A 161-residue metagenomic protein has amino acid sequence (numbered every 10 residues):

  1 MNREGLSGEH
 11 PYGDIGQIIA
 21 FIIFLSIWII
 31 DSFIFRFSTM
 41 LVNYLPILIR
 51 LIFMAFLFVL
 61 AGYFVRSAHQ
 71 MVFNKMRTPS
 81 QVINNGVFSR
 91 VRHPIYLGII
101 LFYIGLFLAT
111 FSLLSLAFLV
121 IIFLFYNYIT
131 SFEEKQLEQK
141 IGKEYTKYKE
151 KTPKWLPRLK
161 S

Functional and structural regions predicted by a protein language model:
M1-N85, L101-S161: Membrane-anchoring alpha-helices and their flanking helix-loop junctions
V91, L97: Conserved SAM-binding loop
